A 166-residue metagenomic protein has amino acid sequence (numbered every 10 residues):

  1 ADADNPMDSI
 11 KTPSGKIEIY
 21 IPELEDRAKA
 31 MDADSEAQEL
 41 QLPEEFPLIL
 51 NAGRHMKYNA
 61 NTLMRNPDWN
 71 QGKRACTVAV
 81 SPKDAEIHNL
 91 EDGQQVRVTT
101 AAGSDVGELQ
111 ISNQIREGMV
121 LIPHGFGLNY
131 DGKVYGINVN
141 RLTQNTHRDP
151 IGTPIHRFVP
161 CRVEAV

Functional and structural regions predicted by a protein language model:
A1-D68: Long, low-complexity segments enriched in small/aliphatic residues
N66-A79, K83-V166: Long, contiguous, secondary-structure-rich segments that constitute the structural scaffold of globular domains
